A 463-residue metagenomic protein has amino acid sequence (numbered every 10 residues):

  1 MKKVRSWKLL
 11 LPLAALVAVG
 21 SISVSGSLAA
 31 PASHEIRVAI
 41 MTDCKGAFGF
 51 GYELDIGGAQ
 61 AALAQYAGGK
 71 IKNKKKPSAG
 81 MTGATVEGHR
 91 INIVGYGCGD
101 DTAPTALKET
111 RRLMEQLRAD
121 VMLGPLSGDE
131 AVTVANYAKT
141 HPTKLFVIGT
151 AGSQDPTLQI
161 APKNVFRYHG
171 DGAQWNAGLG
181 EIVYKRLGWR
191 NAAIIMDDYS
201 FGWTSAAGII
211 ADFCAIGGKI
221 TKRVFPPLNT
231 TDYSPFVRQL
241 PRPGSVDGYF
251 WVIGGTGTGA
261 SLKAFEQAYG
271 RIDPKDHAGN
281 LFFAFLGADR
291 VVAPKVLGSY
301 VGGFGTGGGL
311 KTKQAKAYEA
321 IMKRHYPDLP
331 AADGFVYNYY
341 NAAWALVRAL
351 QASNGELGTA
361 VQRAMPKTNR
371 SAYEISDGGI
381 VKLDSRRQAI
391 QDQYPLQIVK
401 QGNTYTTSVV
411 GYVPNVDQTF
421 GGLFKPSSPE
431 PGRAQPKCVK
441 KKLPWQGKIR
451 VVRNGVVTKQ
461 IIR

Functional and structural regions predicted by a protein language model:
M1-R37, C438-R463: Short, low-complexity disordered leader/linker segments with a strong preference for bacterial N-terminal type II
L28-A39, A84-R90, Y184-R190: Immediate post-signal peptide segment of exported/extracytoplasmic ligand-binding proteins
A30, F50-G57, G69-Q159, Y168 (+3 more regions): Beta-alpha junction/loop-to-helix N-cap segments that form part of ligand/metal-binding clefts
A39-Y66, Y96-A103, L126-D129, I195-W203 (+1 more regions): Extracytoplasmic "Venus flytrap"
G57, A119-T231, Q267, D273-G302: Extracytoplasmic ligand/sensor domains, especially the bilobed periplasmic-binding protein
P162, G170, F265-A342, Q351-N354 (+3 more regions): Extracellular/periplasmic periplasmic-binding protein-like sensory domains
Q351-A364: Short, charged, surface-exposed loops that flank catalytic or proteolytic processing sites
R370-R463: Solvent-exposed, acidic/polar segments of extracytosolic/periplasmic ligand-binding ectodomains
